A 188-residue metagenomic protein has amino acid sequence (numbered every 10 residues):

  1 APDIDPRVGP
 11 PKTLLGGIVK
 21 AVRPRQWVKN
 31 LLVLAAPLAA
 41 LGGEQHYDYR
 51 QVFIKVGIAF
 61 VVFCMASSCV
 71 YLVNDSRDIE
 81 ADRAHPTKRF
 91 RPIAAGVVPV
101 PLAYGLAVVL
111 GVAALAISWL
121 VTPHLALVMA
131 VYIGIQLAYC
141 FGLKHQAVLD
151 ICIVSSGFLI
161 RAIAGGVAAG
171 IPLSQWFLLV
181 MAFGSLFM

Functional and structural regions predicted by a protein language model:
P2-I79, R83, V97-V109: Topogenic membrane-insertion module of multi-pass membrane proteins
P10-G16, R25-Q26, F141, L159-M188: C-terminal membrane-associated helical module and adjoining short loops/tails
L31-A36, P92, C152-A168, F183-S185: Small-residue-rich segments of transmembrane alpha-helices in multi-pass membrane proteins, especially helix faces
L34, L38, V112-A116, G134-A138 (+1 more regions): Alpha-helical transmembrane segments of multipass membrane proteins
A39-V61, L115-L127, A162-V180: Helix-coil boundary and interhelical linker segments in multi-pass alpha-helical membrane proteins
Y71-V73, E80, G134-A147: C-terminal ends of transmembrane helices
A84-L127, Q175-L186: Multi-pass membrane catalytic core of lipid/isoprenoid biosynthesis enzymes
H124-V131, H145-S155, Q175-W176: Hydrophobic alpha-helical membrane segments of integral membrane proteins
